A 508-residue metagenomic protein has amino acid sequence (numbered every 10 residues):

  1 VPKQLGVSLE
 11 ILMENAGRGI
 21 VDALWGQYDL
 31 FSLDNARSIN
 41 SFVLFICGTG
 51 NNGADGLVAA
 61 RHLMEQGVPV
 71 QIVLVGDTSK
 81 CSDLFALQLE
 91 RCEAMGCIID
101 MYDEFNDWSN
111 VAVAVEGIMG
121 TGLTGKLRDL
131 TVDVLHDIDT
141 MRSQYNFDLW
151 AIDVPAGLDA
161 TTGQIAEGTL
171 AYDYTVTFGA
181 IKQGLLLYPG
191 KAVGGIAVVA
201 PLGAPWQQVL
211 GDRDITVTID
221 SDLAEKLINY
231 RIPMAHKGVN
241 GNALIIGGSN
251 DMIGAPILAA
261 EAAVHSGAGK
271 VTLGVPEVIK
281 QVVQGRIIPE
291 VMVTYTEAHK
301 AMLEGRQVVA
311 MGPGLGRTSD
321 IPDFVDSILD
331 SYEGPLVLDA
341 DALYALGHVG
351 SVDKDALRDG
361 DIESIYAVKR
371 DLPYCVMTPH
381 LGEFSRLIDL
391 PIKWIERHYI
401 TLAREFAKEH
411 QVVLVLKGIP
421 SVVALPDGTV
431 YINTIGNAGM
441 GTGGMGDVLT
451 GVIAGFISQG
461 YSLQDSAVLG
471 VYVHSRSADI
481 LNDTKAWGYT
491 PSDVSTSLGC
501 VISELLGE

Functional and structural regions predicted by a protein language model:
V1-V75, S82, A86, Y174 (+3 more regions): Small-residue (G/A/S/T)-rich helix-start motifs and N-terminal tracts that mark the onset
Q27, F31, D107-A112, S143-Y145 (+1 more regions): Glycine-rich phosphate-binding loop signature in dinucleotide/nucleotide-binding domains
V58-M141, Q281-T294, K300-A301: N-terminal small/polar loop signature for handling phosphorylated ligands or for N-terminal nucleophile
T78, G120-G125, D159, I165 (+3 more regions): Short strand->helix junction
A112-V113, I118-D214: Internal gly/pro-rich beta-alpha loop/helix module that stabilizes soluble enzyme cofactors or their anionic handles
